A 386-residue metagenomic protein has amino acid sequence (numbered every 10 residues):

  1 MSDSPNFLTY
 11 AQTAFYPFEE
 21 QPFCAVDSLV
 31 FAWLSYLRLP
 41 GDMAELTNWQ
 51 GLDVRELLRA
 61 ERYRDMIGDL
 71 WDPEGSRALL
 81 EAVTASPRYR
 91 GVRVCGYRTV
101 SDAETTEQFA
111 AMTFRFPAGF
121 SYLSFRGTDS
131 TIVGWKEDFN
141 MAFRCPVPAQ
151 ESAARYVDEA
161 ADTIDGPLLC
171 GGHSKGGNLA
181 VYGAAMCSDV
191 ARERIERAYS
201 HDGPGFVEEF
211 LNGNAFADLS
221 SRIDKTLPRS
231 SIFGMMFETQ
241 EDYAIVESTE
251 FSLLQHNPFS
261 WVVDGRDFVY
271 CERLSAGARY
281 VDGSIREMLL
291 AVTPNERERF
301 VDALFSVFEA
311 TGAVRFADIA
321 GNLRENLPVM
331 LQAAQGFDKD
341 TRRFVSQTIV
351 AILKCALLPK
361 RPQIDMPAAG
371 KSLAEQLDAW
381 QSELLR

Functional and structural regions predicted by a protein language model:
M1-S121, F125-P167, S188-R386: Alpha/beta hydrolase fold serine-hydrolase catalytic domain that processes acyl esters and thioesters
G171-G176, A180: Gly/Ala-rich beta-loop-alpha elbow adjacent to hydrolase catalytic centers
A180-D189: Short glycine-enriched nucleophile-adjacent loop and the immediately C-terminal alpha-helix near the catalytic center
